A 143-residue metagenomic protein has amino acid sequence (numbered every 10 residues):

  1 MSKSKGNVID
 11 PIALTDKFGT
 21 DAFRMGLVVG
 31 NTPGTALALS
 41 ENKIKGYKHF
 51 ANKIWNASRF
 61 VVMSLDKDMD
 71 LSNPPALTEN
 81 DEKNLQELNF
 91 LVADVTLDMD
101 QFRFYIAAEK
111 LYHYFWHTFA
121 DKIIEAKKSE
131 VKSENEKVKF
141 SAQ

Functional and structural regions predicted by a protein language model:
M1-Q143: Long, charged, mostly alpha-helical binding arms that flank functional sites
